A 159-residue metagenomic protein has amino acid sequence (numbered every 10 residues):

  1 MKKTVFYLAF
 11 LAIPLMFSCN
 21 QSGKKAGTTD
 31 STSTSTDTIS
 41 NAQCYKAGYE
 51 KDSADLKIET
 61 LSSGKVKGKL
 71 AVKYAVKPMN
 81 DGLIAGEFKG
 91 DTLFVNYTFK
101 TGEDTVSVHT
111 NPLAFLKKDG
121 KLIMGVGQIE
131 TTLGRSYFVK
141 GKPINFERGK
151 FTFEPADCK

Functional and structural regions predicted by a protein language model:
M1-F6: Positively charged n-region of N-terminal signal peptides that target proteins for export
F10, N20-S40: Short, low-complexity, disordered segments immediately C-terminal to signal peptides in bacterial exported proteins
L15-C19: C-terminal motif of bacterial Sec signal peptides marking the signal peptidase cleavage site
T34-D52: Tryptophan-anchored aromatic micro-motifs
Y49, K65-K67, L93-K159: Beta-sheet ligand-binding and adhesion/scaffold domains
K51-D55, P78-L83, V106-P112: Short, surface-exposed coil-to-beta transition loops
E59-E87: N-terminal glycine/threonine-rich, aromatic-flanked beta-hairpin/loop signature
